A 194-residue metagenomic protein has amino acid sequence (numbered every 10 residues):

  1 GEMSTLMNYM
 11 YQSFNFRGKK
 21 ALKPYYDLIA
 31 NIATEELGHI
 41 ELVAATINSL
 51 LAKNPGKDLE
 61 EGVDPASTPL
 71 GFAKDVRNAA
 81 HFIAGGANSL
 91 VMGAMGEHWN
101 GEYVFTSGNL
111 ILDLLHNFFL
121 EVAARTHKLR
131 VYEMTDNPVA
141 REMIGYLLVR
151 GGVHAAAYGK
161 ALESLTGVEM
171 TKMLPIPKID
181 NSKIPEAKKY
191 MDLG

Functional and structural regions predicted by a protein language model:
G1-G194: Non-heme di-metal
